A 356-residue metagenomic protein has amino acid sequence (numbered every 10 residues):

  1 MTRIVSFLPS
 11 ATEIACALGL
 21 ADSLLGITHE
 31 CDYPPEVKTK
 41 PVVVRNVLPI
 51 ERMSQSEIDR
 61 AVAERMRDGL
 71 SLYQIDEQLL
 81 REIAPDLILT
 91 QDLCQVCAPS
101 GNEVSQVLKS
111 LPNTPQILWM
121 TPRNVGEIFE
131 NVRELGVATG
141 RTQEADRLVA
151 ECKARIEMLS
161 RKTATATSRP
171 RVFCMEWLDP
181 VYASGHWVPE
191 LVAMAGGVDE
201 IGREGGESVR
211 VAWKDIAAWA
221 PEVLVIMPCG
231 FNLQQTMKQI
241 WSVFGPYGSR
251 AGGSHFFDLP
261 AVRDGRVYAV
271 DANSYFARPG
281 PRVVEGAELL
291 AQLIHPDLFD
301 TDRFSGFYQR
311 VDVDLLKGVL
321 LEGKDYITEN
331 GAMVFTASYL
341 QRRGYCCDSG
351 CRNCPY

Functional and structural regions predicted by a protein language model:
M1-L316: N-terminal ligand-binding lobe of clamshell/alpha-beta domains
S6, V334, C346: Conserved beta-strand segments that form the floor/walls of ligand-binding pockets within enzyme and binding domains
G280-P281, Q341, Y345: Short, conserved micro-motifs enriched in small and acidic residues
L316-R343: Intrinsic-disorder signal
R343-Y356: Local cysteine-cluster metal-coordination motifs and their immediate loop/turn environment, predominantly Fe-S cluster
